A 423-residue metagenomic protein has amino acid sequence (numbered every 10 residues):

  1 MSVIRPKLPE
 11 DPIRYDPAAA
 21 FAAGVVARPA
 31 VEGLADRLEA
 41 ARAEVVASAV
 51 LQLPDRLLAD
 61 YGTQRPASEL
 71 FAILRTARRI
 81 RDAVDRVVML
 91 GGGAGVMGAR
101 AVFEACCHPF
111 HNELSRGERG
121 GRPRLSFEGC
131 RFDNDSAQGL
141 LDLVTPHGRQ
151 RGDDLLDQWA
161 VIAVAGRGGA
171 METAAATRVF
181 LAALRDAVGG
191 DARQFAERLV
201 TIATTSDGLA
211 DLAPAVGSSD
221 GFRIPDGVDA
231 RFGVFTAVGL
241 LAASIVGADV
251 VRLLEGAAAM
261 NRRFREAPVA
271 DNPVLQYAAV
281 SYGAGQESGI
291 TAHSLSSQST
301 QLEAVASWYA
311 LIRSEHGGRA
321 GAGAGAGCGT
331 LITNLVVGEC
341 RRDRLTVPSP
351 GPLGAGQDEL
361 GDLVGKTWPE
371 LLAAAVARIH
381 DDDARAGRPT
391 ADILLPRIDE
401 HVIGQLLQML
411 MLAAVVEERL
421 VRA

Functional and structural regions predicted by a protein language model:
M1-R78, L353-D358, D362, R378: Extended, charge-enriched "interface" segments that sit outside catalytic cores
D55-R75, V102-A160: Glycine-rich oxoanion-binding loops at beta->alpha junctions
D60, R86-G93, A160-R167, V200 (+2 more regions): Short glycine-rich or small-residue beta-strand-to-loop segments that form or flank ligand, phosphate, metal/Fe-S
A72-D85, D142-Q158, V280-T291, C328: Glycine-rich phosphate/diphosphate-binding loops that line cofactor/substrate pockets in enzymes
A105-R116, G120-G121, A183-D186, I312-G323: Short helix-loop-beta junction
W159, A163-A183, I202-A258, E370 (+2 more regions): Short alpha-helices
D186-T333, R342, R422-A423: Active-site phosphate/pyrophosphate-binding segments
A292-H293, S297-M411, V415-A423: C-terminal catalytic subdomain
